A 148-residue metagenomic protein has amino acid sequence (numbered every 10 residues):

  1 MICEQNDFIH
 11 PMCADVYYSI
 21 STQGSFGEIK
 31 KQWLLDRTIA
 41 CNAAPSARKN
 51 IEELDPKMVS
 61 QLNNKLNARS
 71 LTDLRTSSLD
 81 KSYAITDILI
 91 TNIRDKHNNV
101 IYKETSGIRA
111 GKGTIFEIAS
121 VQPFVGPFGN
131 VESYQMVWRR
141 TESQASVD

Functional and structural regions predicted by a protein language model:
M1-L35: Active-site-proximal polar cores
K30-D148: Short, conserved turn/kink motifs that form compact alpha/beta structural patches or helix kinks used as
